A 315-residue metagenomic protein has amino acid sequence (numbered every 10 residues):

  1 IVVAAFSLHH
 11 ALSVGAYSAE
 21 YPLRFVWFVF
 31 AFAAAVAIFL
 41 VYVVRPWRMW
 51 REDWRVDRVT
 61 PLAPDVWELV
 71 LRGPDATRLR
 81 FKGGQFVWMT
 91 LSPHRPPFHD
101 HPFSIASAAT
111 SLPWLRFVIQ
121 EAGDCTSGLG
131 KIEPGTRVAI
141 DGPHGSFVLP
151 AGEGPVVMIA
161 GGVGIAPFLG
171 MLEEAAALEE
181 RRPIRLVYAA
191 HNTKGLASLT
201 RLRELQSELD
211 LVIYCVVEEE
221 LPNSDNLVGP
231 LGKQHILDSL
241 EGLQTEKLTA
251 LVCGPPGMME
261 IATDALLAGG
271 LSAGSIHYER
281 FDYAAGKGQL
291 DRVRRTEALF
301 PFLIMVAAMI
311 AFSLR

Functional and structural regions predicted by a protein language model:
I1-H9, G15-A19, A35-I38, D124-L129 (+1 more regions): Reductase modules of NAD(P)H-dependent flavoproteins
V2-W54, V59: Membrane-embedded alpha-helical bundles that constitute the cytochrome b-like, heme-associated redox core of multi-pass
V44-A139, A176, A190-N192, R203 (+1 more regions): Ferredoxin-reductase
G84, G164, P255: Short, conserved phosphate/pyrophosphate- and ester-handling motifs at nucleotide-, phospho-/glycolipid
D141-G152: A short, basic/flexible loop-to-alpha-helix module at the beginning of a structural domain
P155-V157, R185, T249: Structural motif
I165-A177: Histidine-anchored nucleotide/phosphate-binding helix
